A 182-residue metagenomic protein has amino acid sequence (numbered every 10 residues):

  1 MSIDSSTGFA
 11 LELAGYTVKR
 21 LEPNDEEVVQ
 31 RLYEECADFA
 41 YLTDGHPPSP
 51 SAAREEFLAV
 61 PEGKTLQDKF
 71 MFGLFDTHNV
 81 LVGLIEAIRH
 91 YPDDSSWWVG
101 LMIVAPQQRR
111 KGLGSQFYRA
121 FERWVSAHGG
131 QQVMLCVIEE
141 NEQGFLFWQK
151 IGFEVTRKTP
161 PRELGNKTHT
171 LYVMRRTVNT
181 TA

Functional and structural regions predicted by a protein language model:
S2-Y16, R20-E26, Q30-R109, Y118-A120 (+2 more regions): Acetyl-CoA-dependent GNAT
K69, T168-V173: Short hydrophobic/aromatic beta-strand or adjacent loop that forms the aromatic wall/cage of a ligand/substrate-binding
G112: Conserved G/P- and acidic residue-centered "switch" motifs that form tight phosphate/ATP-binding loops in soluble
S115: Residues forming the Rossmann-fold NAD(P)(H) cofactor-binding site
V125-C136: Conserved GNAT acetyl-CoA-binding A-motif
L135-F145, R162-K167: Conserved beta-strand-loop-alpha-helix junction that forms the acyl-donor binding cleft
Q149-K158: Conserved acetyl-CoA-binding loop of GNAT-fold acetyltransferases
